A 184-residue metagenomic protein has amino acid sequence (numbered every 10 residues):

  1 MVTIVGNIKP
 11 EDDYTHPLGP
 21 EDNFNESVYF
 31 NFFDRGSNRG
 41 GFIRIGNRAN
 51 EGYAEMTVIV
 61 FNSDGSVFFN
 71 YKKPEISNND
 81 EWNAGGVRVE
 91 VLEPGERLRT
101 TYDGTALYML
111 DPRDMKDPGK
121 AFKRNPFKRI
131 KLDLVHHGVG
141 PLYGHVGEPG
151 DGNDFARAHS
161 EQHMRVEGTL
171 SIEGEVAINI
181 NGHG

Functional and structural regions predicted by a protein language model:
M1-G184: Targeting-peptide/extracellular-domain and disordered-appendage signature
